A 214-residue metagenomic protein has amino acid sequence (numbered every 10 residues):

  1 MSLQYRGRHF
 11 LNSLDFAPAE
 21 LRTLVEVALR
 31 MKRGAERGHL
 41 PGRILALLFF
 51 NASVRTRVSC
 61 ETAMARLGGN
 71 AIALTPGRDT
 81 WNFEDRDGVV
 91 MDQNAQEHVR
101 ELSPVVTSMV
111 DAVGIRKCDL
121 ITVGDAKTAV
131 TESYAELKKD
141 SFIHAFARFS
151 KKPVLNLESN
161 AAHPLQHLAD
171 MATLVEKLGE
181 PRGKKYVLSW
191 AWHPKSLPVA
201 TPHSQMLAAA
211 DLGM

Functional and structural regions predicted by a protein language model:
M1-T62, A162: Positively charged, low-complexity intrinsically disordered leader regions
R30-R33, R37, R148, E176-E180: Secondary-structure boundary motif
L40-L48, A52-V175: Phosphate/diphosphate ligand-binding glycine-rich loop within oxidoreductases
F50-A65, V175-M214: Glycine-rich phosphate/diphosphate-binding loop of Rossmann-like nucleotide-binding domains
